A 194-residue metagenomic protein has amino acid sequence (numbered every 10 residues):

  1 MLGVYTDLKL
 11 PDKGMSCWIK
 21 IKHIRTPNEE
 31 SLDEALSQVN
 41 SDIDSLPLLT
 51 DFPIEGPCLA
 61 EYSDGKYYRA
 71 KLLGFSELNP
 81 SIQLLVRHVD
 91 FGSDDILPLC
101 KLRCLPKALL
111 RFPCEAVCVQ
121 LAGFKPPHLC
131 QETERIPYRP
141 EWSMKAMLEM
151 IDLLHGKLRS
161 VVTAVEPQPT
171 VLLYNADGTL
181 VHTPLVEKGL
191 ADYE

Functional and structural regions predicted by a protein language model:
M1-E194: Intrinsically disordered, low-complexity segments and flexible domain linkers enriched for serine/proline and other
